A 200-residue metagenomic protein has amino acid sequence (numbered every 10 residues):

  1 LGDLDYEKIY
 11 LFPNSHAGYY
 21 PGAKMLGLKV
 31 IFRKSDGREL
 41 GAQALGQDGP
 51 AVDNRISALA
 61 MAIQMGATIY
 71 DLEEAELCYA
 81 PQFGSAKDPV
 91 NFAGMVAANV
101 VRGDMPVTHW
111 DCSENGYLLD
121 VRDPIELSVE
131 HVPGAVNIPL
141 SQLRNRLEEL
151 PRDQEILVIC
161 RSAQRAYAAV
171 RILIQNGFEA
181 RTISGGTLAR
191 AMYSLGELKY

Functional and structural regions predicted by a protein language model:
G2-R102: Flexible, glycine-rich terminal cap/loop adjacent to redox cofactors in electron-transfer oxidoreductases
Y70-Y117, D123-L157, R161-Y200: Rhodanese-like catalytic fold shared by cysteine-dependent sulfurtransferases and DSP/PTP-type phosphatases
